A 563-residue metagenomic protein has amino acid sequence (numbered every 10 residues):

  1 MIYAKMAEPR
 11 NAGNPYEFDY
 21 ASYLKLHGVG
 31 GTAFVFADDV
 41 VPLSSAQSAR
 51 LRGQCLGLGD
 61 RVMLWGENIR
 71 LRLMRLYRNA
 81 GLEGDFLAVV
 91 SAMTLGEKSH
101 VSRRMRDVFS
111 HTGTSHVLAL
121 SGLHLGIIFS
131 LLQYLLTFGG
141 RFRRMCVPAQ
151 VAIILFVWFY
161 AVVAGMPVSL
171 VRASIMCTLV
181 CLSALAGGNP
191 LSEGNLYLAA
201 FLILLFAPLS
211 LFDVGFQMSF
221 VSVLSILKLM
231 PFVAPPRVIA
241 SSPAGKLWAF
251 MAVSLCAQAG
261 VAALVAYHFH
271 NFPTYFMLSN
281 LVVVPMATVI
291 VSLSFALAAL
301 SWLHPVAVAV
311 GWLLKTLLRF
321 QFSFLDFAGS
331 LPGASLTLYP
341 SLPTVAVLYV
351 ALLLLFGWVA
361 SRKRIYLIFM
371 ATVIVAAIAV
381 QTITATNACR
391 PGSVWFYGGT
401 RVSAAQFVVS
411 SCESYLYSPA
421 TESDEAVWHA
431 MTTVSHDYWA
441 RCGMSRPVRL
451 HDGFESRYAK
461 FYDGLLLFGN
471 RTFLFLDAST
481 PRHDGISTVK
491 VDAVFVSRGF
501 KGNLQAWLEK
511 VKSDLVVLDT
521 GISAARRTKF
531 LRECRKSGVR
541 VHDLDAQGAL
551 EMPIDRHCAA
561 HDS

Functional and structural regions predicted by a protein language model:
M1-H116, G443-Y462, P481-D484, A506 (+5 more regions): Membrane-interface helix/helix-cap signal primarily in integral membrane proteins
A4, M93, S121, G165 (+6 more regions): Divalent metal-coordination and catalytic microenvironments
Y23, A49, G53, S242 (+1 more regions): Non-globular, low-confidence helical/coil segments that flank catalytic cores
L26, R70, F86-L87, S102 (+12 more regions): Alpha-helix initiation and N-capping motif
T32, L281, F295, A404-Q406 (+1 more regions): Conserved hydrophobic/aromatic beta-strand scaffold that supports enzyme active sites
A33, E97, V101-M277, L338-A388: Hydrophobic alpha-helical transmembrane segments in multi-pass membrane proteins
L58, V62-A80, V89, E97 (+14 more regions): Hydrophobic alpha-helical segments of integral membrane proteins, encompassing both true transmembrane helices
G81-D85, V168, L191, L211 (+1 more regions): Proline-centered turn/helix-capping motifs that create local helix->coil transitions or kinks
